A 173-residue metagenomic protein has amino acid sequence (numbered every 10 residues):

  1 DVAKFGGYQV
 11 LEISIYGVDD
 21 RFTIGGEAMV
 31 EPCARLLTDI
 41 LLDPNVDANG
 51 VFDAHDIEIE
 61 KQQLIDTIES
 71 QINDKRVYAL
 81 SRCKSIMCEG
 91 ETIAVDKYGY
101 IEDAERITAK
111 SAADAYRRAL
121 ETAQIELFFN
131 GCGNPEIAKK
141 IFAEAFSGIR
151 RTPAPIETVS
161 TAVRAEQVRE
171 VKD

Functional and structural regions predicted by a protein language model:
D1-D39, V77-G99, Q124-N130: M16 family metallopeptidases and their MPP-like homologs
V2-A3, Q71, D114-R117, V168-V171: A generic local secondary-structure boundary/capping motif
F5-Q9, E58, Q62, E121: A short, structural micro-pattern
L36, D43-I68, A154-R164: Acidic/histidine-enriched alpha-helical segments
L41, N45, I68, I72 (+2 more regions): Structural signal for hydrophobic packing residues in well-ordered secondary-structure cores of soluble enzyme domains
Q62-T122: Scaffold signal of the M16-like zinc-metallopeptidase fold and its non-catalytic homologs
I93, E121-T122, E126-D173: An aromatic/glycine/proline-enriched structural segment found at the starts of mature extracellular/organellar domains
